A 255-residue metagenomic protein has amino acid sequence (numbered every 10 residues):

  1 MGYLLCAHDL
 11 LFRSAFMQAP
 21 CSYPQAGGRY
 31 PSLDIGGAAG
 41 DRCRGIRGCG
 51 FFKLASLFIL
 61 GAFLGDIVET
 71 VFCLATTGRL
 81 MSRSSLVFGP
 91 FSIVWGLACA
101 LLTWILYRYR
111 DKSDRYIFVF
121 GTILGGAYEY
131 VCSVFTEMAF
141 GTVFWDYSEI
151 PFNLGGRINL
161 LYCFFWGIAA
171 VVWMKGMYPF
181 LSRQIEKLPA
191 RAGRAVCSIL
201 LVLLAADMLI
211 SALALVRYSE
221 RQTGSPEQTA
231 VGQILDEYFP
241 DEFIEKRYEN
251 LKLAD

Functional and structural regions predicted by a protein language model:
L4, L11-F16, G27-D255: Aromatic-rich, lipid-facing transmembrane alpha helices and their immediate juxtamembrane interface loops in integral
